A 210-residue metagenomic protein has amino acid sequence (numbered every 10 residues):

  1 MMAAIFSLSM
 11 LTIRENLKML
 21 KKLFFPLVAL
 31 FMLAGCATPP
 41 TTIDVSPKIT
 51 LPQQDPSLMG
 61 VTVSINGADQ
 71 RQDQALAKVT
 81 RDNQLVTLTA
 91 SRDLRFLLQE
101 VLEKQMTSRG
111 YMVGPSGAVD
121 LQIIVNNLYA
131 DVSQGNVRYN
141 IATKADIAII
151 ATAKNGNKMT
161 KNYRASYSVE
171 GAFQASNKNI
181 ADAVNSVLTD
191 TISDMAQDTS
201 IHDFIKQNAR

Functional and structural regions predicted by a protein language model:
M1-C36: Sec-dependent bacterial lipoprotein signal peptides
C36-F96, I201-R210: A structural "domain/chain start" motif
A37-V45, R109-T160, S168-Q174: Surface-exposed short loop/turn segments
K78-S91, N157-Q197: Short secondary-structure boundary motifs at beta->alpha junctions and helix caps
L88-A118, I123: Mid-chain, structured segments of secreted extracytoplasmic proteins
V101-M112, D190, D194, D198 (+1 more regions): Structured segments of extracytoplasmic/periplasmic soluble domains in secreted or envelope-associated proteins
